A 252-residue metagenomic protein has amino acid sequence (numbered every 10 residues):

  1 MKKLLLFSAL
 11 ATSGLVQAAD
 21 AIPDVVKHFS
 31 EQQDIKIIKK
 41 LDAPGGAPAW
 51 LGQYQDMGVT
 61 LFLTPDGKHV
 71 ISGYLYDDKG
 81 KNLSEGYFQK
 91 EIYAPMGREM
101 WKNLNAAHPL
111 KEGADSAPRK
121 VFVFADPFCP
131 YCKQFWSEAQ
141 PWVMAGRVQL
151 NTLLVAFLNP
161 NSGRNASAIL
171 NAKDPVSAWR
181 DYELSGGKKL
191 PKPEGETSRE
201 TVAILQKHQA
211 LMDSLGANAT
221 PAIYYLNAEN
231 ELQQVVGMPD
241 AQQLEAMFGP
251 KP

Functional and structural regions predicted by a protein language model:
M1-Q17: Gram-negative bacterial Sec-dependent N-terminal signal peptides
S13, Q32, S116, A145-R147 (+1 more regions): Short, well-ordered coil/turn elements that cap or connect secondary structure elements
A19-E31, I37-A47, D56-I71, K189-P252: C-terminal cap of thioredoxin/glutaredoxin-like
W50: Conserved histidines in hydrophobic membrane contexts and catalytic metal-binding motifs
G67-A94: A short, surface-exposed interaction/processing loop segment used at functional sites
A94-E99, V143-M144: C-terminal low-complexity, charged extensions that often adopt amphipathic alpha-helices
W101-R119: A short beta-strand-turn-helix
A117-P127, K133-T197, D213-N218, P239 (+1 more regions): Structural alpha/beta surface segment adjacent to cysteine/selenocysteine redox centers across thiol/disulfide enzymes
